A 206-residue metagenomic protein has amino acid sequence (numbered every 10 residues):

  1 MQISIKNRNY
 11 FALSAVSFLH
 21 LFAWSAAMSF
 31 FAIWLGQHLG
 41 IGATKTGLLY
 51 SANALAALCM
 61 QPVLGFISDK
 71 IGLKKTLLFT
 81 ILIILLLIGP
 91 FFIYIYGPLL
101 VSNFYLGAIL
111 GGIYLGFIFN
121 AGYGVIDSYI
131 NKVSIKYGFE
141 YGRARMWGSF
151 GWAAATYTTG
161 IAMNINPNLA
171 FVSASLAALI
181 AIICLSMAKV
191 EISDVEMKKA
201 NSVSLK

Functional and structural regions predicted by a protein language model:
M1-R8, S186-K206: Juxtamembrane intracellular "pre-TM" segments in multi-pass secondary transporters
Q2-A54: Helix-loop boundary and gating motifs at the non-cytosolic
A54-P62, W152-A153, Y157: Residue-level signature of mid-helix packing/kink "hotspots" within the transmembrane helices of 12-pass Major
C59-L73, M163-N164: Helix-to-loop junctions at the C-terminal end of transmembrane segments in multipass secondary transporters
D69-I83: Cytoplasmic membrane-interface "Motif A"-like loop-to-helix N-cap segments of 12-TM Major Facilitator Superfamily
I83-S102: C-terminal ends and interior cores of transmembrane alpha-helices in multi-pass membrane transporters/permeases
G111-G148: Cytoplasmic helix-loop-helix junction between adjacent transmembrane helices in 12-TM secondary transporters
A170-M187: Symmetry-related core transmembrane helices of the 12-TM Major Facilitator Superfamily/SLC fold
